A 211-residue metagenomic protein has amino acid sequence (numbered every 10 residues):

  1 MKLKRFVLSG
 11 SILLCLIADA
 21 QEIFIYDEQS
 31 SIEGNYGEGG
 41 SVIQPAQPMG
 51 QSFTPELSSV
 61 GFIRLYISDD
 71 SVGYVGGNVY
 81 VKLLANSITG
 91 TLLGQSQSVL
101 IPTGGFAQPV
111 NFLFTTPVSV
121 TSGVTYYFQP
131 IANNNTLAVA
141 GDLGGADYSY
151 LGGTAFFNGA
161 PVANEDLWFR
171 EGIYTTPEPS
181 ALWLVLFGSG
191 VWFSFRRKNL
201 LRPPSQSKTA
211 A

Functional and structural regions predicted by a protein language model:
M1-V7: Bacterial N-terminal signal peptides that target proteins for export
V7, L13-A20, F114, V191-R197: Hydrophobic membrane-targeting signal helices
G10-L14, A18-I23, G172-L184: Short, threonine-centered small-residue motifs that mark membrane-proximal processing/anchoring sites and TM-junction
Q21-T91, Q95-F106, T116-T125, I131-T175: Beta-sheet-rich sandwich/jelly-roll-like modules and their strand-loop junctions
Q108-F112: Short strand-edge motifs at loop-to-beta-strand transitions and within beta-strands of extracellular beta-rich domains
E178-R196: A short, hydrophobic C-terminal helix/tail in secreted or cell-surface proteins
W192-A211: C-terminal membrane-anchoring or membrane-association module
